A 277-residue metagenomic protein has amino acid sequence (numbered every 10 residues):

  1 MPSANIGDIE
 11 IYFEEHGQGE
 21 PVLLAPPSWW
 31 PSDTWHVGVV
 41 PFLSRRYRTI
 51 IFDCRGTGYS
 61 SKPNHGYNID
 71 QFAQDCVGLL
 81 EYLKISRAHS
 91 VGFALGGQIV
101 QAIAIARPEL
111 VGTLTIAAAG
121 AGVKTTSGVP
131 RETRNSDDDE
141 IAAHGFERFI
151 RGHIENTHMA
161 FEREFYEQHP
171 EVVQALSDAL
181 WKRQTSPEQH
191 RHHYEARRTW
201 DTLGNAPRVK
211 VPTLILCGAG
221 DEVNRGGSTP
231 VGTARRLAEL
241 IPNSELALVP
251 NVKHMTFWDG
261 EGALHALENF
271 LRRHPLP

Functional and structural regions predicted by a protein language model:
G7-Y59: Conserved HGGG/HGGXW glycine-rich cap/lid loop of the alpha/beta-hydrolase fold
I50-V91: Active-site loop/oxyanion-hole signature of alpha/beta-hydrolase fold enzymes
G92-G96, V100: Gly/Ala-rich beta-loop-alpha elbow adjacent to hydrolase catalytic centers
Q101, I105, G112-F146: Flexible "cap/lid" loop of the alpha/beta hydrolase fold
F149-R198, G204-N205: Conserved alpha/beta-hydrolase catalytic His-Asp/Glu region
V209, I215-C217: Short beta-strand/loop motif that positions the catalytic acidic residue of the alpha/beta-hydrolase fold
G220-T229: Acidic catalytic loop of the alpha/beta-hydrolase fold
V249-L264: Catalytic histidine-centered segment of alpha/beta-hydrolase-like enzymes
